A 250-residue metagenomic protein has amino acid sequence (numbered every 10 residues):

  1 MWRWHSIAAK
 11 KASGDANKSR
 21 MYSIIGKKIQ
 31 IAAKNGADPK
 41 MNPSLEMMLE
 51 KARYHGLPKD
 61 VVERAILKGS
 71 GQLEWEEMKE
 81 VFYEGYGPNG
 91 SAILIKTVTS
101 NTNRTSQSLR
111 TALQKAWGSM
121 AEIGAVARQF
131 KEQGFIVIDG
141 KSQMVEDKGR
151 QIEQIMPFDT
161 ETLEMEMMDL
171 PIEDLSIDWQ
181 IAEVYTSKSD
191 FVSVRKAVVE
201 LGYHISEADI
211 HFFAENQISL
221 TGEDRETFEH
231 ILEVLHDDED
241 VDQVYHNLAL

Functional and structural regions predicted by a protein language model:
M1-D147: N-terminal cationic and glycine-rich segments that engage phosphates or anionic surfaces
V137-M144, E153-L250: Positively charged, low-complexity, intrinsically disordered RNA-binding extensions
